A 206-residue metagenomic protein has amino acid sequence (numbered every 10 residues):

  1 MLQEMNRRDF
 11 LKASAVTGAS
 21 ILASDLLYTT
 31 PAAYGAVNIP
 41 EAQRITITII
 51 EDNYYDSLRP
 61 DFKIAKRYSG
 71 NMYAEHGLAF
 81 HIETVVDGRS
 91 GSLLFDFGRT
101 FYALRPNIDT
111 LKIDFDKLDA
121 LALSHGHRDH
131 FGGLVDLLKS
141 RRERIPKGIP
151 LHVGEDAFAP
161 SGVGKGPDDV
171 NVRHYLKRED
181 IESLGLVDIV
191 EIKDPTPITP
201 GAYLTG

Functional and structural regions predicted by a protein language model:
L2-Q3, D9-P31: N-terminal export signals
D25-I47: C-terminal segment of N-terminal export signals and the immediately downstream linker at the start of the mature
I45-T48, S57-K63, I149-P150, G154-E155: Pepsin/retropepsin-fold aspartyl endopeptidases
T46-E51, L93-D96, A202-G206: Active-site-proximal beta-strand elements of phosphoester/diester hydrolases
T48, A122, H152, V190 (+1 more regions): Hydrophobic/aromatic beta-strand patches that form the interior of the parallel beta-sheet core in alpha/beta enzyme
N53-L111: Conserved beta-strand hairpin/beta-sheet module of binuclear metal-dependent hydrolase folds, prominently
Y102-H152: Active-site metal-binding motif and surrounding structural segment of the metallo-beta-lactamase
D156-G206: Metallo-beta-lactamase
